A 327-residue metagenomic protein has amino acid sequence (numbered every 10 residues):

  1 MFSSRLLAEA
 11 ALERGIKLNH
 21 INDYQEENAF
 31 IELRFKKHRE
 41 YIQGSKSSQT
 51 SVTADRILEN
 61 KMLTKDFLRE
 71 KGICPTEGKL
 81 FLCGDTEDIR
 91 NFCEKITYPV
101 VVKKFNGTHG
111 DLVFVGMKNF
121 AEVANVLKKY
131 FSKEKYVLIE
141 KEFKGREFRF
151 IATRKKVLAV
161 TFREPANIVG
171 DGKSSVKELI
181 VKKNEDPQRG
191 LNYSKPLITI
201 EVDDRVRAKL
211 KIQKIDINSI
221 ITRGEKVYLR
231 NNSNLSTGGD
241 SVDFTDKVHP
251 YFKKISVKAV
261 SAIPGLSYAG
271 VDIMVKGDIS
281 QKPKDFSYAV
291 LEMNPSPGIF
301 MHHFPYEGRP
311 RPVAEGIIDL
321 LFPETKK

Functional and structural regions predicted by a protein language model:
M1-E59, L63-D66, G84-E87, V275 (+1 more regions): ATP-binding N-terminal substructure of ATP-dependent carboxylate-amine bond-forming enzymes
A10, R14, F67, K71 (+2 more regions): Generic non-transmembrane alpha-helical segments
G15-K17, I73, Y98, G265: Short aromatic/hydrophobic-glycine micro-motifs
F30-H38, F148-T153, V157-A159, I279-P295 (+1 more regions): A short beta-strand motif that forms the metal-chelation/ATP-contact edge of phosphoryl-transfer active sites
E40-S45, Q49-I200, P250-K253: Active-site nucleotide/adenylate-binding loops and adjacent lid/helix of ATP-dependent enzymes
V100-V102, V137, S267-V271, L291: Hydrophobic faces of well-ordered beta-strands that scaffold small-molecule active sites in alpha/beta enzyme cores
V181-S280: A long amphipathic alpha-helix within ATP-dependent nucleotide-binding catalytic cores
D240-P250, A262-Y268, V275-K327: C-terminal active-site "lid" helix and adjoining low-complexity regulatory extension at the edge of ATP-using catalytic
